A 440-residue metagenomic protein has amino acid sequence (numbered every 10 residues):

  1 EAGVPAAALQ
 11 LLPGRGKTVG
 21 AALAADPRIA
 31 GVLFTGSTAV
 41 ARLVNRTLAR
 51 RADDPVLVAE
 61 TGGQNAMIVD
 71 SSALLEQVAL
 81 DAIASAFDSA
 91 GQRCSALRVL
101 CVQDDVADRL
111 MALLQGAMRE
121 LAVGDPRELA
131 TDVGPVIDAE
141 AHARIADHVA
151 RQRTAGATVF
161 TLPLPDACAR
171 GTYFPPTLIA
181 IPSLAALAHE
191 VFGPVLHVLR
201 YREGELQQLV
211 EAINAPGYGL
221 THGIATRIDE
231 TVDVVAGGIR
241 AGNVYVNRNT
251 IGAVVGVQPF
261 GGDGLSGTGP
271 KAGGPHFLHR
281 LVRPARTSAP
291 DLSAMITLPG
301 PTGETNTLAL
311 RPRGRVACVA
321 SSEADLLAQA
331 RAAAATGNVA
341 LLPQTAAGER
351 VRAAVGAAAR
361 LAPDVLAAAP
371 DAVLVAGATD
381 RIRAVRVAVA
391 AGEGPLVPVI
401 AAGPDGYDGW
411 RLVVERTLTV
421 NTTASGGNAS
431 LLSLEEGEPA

Functional and structural regions predicted by a protein language model:
G3, A8, A25-P27, G31 (+8 more regions): ALDH superfamily catalytic-core signature
L11-R15, H197-R200: Active-site donor-binding acidic/aromatic loop of nucleotide-activated sugar and phosphosugar transferases involved
R15-V19, G204: Short helix-initiation/N-cap motifs at beta->coil->alpha
G171-P175, H189-L196, P216-L220: Conserved glycine-rich beta-strand-loop-beta hairpin in the small C-terminal domain of fold type I
P259-H276: Conserved phosphate/anionic-ligand binding catalytic regions in large, soluble enzymes, centered on
G314-S322, Q329: Conserved AMP-binding/adenylate-forming
A334-A335: Short hydrophobic alpha-helices that are characteristic scaffold elements of the AMP-binding
